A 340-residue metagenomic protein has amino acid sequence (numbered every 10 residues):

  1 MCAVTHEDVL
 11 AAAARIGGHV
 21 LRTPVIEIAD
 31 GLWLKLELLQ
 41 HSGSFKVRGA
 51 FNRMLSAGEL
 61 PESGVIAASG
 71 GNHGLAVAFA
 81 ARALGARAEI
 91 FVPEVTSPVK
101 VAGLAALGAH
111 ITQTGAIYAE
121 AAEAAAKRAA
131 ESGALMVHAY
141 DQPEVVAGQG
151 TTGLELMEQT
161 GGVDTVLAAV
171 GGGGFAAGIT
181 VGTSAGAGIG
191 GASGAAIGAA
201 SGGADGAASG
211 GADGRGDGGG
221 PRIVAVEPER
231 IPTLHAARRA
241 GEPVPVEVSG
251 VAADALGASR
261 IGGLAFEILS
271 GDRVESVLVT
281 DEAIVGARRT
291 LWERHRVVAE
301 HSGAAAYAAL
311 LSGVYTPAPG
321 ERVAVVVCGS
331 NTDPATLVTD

Functional and structural regions predicted by a protein language model:
M1-D340: PLP-dependent amino-acid enzyme catalytic core
